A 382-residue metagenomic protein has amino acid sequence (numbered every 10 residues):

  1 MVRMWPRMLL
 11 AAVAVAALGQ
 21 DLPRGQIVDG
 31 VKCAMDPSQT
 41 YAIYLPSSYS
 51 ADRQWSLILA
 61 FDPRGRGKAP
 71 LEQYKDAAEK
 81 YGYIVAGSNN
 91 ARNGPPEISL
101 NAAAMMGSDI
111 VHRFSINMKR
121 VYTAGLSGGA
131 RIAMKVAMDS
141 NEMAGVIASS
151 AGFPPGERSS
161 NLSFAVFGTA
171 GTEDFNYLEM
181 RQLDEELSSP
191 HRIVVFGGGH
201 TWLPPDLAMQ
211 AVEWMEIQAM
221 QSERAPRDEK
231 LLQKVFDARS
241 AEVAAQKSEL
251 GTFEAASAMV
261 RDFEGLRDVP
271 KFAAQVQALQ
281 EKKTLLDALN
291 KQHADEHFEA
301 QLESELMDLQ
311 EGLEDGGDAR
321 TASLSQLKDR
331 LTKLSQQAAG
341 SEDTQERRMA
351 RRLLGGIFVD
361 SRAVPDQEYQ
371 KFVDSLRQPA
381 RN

Functional and structural regions predicted by a protein language model:
R3-A11: Sec-dependent signal peptide recognition, specifically the positively charged N-region followed immediately by
A17-S56, S99, G128, R239-E242 (+2 more regions): A domain-start/cap signature at the N-terminus of enzymes
S47-Q54, P96-S127, R131: Gly/Ser-rich "nucleophile elbow"/oxyanion-hole loop immediately N-terminal to the catalytic nucleophile in hydrolases
Y49, G145-E216: The feature captures the conserved acid-bearing segment of alpha/beta-hydrolase catalytic domains
W55-H112: Active-site machinery of serine-nucleophile hydrolases
V111-R113, K119-F164: Primarily recognizes the serine-hydrolase "nucleophile elbow" in alpha/beta-hydrolase and SGNH/GDSL folds
R181-D184, S188-M259, E264, P270-K283 (+1 more regions): C-terminal catalytic histidine-bearing segment of alpha/beta-hydrolase fold enzymes
G198-W202, M259-L279, E314-S325, K333-R348 (+2 more regions): Short solvent-exposed coil/turn linkers within tandem alpha-helical repeat scaffolds
